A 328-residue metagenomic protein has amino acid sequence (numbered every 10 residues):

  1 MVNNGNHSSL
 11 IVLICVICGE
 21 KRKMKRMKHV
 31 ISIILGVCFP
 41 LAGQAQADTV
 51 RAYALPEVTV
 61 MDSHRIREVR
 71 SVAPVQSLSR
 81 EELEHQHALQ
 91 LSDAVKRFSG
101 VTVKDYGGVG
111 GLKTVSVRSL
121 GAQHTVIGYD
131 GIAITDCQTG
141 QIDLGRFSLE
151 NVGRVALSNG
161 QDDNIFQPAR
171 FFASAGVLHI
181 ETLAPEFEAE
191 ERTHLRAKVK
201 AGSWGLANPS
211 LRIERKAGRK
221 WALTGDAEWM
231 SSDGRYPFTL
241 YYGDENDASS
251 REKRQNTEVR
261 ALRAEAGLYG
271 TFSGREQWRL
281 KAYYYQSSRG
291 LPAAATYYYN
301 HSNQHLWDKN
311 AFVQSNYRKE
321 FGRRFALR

Functional and structural regions predicted by a protein language model:
P56, K113, S174-G176, T193-L195 (+3 more regions): Hydrophobic, lipid-facing positions within transmembrane beta-strands of outer-membrane proteins
P56-H85, T114: N-terminal periplasmic "start-of-domain" segments of outer-membrane beta-barrel proteins
D62, T182, R215, G270-F272 (+1 more regions): Residue-level signature of outer-membrane beta-barrel architecture
S92, K96-A133: Extracytoplasmic beta-strand/coil segments of soluble accessory domains associated with Gram-negative outer-membrane
T125, A189-L195, K200, A207 (+5 more regions): Outer-envelope beta-barrel architecture signal
L149-R196: A beta-strand signature from Gram-negative outer-membrane beta-barrel systems, especially the internal plug domain
A197-A201, G225-S231, L280-Q286: Transmembrane beta-barrel strands of outer-membrane/channel proteins
Y236, R251, Q255-A261, Y269-L327: Flexible loop and strand-edge segments within Gram-negative outer membrane beta-barrel domains
